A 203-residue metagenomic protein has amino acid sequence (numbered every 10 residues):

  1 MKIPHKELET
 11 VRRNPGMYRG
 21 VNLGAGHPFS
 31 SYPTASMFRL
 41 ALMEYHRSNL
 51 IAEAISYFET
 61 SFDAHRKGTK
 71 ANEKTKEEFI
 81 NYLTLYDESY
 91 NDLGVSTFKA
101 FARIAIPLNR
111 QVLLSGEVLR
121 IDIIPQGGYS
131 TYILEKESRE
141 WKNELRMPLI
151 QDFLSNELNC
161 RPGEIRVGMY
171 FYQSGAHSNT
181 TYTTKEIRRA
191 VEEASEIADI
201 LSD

Functional and structural regions predicted by a protein language model:
K2, M17-P28, L85-A102, Y129-N143: Charged, low-complexity, helix/coiled-coil-prone segments
K2-I80: Nuclease catalytic cores
S36, E73, E77, E144-P148 (+2 more regions): Short, well-ordered alpha-helical segments
M37, N81-L85, L149, E193-E196: Long, highly charged amphipathic alpha-helices
E59-T131: Catalytic cores of nuclease domains that cleave nucleic-acid phosphodiester backbones
A100-I187: Mg2+/Mn2+-dependent nuclease catalytic core
E196-D203: Accessory terminal regions of nucleic-acid processing enzymes
